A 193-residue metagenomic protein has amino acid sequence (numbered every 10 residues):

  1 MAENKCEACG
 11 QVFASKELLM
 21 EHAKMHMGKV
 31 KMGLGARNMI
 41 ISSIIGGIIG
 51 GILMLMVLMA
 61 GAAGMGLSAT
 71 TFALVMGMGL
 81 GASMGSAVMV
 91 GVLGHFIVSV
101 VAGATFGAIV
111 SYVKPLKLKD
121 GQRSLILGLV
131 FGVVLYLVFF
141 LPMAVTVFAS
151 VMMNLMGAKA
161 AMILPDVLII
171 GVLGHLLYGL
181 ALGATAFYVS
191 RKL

Functional and structural regions predicted by a protein language model:
E3: Residues immediately within or flanking Cys/His clusters that coordinate Zn2+ in small zinc-binding modules
C6: Short cysteine-rich clusters marking metal-coordination/redox-active sites
C9: Short Cys/His-rich metal-coordination motifs, predominantly Zn2+-binding knuckles/fingers
V12-L193: Juxtamembrane/disordered regions of integral membrane proteins
